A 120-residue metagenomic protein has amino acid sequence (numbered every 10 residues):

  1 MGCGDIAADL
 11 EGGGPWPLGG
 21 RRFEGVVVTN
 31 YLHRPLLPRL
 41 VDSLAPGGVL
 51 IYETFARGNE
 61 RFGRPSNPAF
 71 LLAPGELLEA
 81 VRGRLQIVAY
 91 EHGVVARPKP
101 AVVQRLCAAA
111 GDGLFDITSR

Functional and structural regions predicted by a protein language model:
A7, V28: Conserved residues in the N-terminal Rossmann fold of short-chain dehydrogenase/reductase
E11, P15-G25: A short acidic, Gly/Pro-enriched loop at the edge of an enzyme's catalytic core that lines a small-molecule cofactor
Y31-A45: A short, conserved alpha-helix within the catalytic core of class I
G47-E60: Conserved beta-strand signature within the Rossmann-like core of class I S-adenosyl-L-methionine
E60-G75, A96-R97: Acceptor-substrate binding/catalytic loop of class I
P68-R84, V88-E91: Short alpha-helix
H92-R120: Core SAM-dependent methyltransferase catalytic element
